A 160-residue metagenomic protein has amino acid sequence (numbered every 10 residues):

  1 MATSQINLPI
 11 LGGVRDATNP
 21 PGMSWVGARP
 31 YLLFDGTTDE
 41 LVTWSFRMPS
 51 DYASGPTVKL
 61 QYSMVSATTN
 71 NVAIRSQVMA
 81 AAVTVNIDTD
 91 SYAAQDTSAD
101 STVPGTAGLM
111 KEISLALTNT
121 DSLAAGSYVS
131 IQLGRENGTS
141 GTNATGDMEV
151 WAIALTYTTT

Functional and structural regions predicted by a protein language model:
M1-G36: N-terminal leader/pro-regions and domain N-caps
D35-S50, G55: Short beta-strands within extracellular/lumenal beta-sheet-rich domains
S45-R47, K59-S63, R75-M79, A116 (+2 more regions): Residue-level recognition of well-ordered beta-strand positions that form the cores of beta-sheet-rich folds across
S50-A53, S63-N71, A82-V85, T139-G141: Extended, low-complexity, turn-rich repeat/linker tracts enriched in Gly/Pro/Ser/Thr and Asp/Glu that occur
T68-S76, G146-V150: Short coil-to-beta strand junction motifs in C2/discoidin
N86-S122: Extracellular carbohydrate recognition and processing domains and analogous Trp-centered ligand-binding platforms
K111-S140: Cysteine-clustered segments with highest specificity for TGF-beta superfamily mature ligands
R135-T160: Proprotein-processing/basic-patch segments
